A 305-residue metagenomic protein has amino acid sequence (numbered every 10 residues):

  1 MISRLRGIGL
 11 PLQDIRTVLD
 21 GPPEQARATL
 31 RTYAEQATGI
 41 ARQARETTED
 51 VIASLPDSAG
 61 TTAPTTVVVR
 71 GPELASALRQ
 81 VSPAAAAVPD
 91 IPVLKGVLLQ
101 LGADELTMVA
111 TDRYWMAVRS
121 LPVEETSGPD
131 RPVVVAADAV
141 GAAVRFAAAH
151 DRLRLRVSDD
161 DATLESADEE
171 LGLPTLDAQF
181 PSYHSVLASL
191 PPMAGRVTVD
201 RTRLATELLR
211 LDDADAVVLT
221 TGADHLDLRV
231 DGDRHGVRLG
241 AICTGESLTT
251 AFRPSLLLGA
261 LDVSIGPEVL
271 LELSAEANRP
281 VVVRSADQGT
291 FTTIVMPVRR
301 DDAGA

Functional and structural regions predicted by a protein language model:
M1, G7, Q13-A117, T126-L176 (+1 more regions): DNA polymerase processivity clamps
D177-P181: Short, structured "edge-of-domain" segments at secondary-structure transitions
Y183-A188: Short acidic (Asp/Glu) and glycine-rich catalytic loops that position anionic groups and cofactors
